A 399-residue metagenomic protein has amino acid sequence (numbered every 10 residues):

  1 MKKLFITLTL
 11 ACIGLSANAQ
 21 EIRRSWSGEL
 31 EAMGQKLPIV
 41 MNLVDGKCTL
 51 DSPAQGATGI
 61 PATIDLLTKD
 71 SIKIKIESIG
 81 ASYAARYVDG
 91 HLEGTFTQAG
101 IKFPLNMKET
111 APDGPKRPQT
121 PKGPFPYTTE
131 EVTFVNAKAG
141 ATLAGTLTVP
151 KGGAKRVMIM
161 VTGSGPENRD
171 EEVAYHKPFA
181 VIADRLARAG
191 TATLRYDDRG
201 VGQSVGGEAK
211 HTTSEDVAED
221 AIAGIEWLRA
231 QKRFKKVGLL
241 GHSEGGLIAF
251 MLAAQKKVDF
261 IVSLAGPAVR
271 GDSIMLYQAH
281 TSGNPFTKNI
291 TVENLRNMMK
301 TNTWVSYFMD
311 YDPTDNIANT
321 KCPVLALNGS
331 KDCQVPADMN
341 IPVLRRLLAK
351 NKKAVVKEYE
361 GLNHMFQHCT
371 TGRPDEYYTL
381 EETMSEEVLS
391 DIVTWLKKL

Functional and structural regions predicted by a protein language model:
E21-Y87, T95-A99, Q119, V157: Central antiparallel beta-sheet cores of small beta-barrel/beta-sandwich binding domains
P112-G153: N-terminal cap/lid segment of alpha/beta-hydrolase-fold proteins
K155-S164: Short beta-strand element of the alpha/beta-hydrolase
E172-L194: Short amphipathic alpha-helix adjacent to the substrate-entry channel of hydrolases
V205, Q255-M299: Hydrolase active-site cap/lid region
K210-Q231: Alpha/beta-hydrolase active-site loop
T320, A326-N328, D332: Short beta-strand/loop motif that positions the catalytic acidic residue of the alpha/beta-hydrolase fold
C322, P336-L347: Short alpha-helix in the alpha/beta-hydrolase fold that links the catalytic acid
